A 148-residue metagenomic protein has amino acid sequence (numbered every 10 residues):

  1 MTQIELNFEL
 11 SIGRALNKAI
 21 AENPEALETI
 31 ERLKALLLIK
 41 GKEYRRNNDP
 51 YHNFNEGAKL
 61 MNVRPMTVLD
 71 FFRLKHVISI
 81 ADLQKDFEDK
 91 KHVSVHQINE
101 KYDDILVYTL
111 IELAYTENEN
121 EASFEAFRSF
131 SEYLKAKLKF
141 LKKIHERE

Functional and structural regions predicted by a protein language model:
M1-E148: Intrinsically disordered, low-complexity regulatory regions that flank transcription factor DNA-binding cores
